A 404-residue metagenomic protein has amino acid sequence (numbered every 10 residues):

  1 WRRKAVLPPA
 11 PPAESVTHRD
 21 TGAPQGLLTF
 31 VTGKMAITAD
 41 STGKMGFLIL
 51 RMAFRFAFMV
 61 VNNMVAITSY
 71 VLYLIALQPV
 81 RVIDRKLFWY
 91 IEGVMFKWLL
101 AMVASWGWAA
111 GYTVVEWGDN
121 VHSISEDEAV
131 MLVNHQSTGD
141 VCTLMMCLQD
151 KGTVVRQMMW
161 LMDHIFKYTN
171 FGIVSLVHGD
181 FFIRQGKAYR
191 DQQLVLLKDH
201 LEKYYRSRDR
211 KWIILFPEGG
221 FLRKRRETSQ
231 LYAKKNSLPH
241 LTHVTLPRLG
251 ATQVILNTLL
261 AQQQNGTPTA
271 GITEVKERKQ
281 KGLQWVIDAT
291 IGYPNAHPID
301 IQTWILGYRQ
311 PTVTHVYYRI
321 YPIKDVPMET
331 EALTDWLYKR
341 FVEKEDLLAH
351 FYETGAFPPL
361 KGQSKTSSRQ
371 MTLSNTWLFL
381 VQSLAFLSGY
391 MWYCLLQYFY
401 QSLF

Functional and structural regions predicted by a protein language model:
H18-D20: Intrinsic-disorder-associated, low-complexity terminal segments enriched in Asp/Asn/His/Tyr and depleted of Lys/Arg
T32-V130, H135, C142-T143: Membrane-anchoring hydrophobic helices of lipid-metabolizing enzymes
A36-S69, K365-F404: Alpha-helical bilayer-embedded segments of polytopic membrane proteins, i.e., transmembrane/intramembrane helices
S105-Q302: Soluble catalytic domains of membrane acyltransferases
E116-G118, V313-K324: Short amphipathic
W336-Q370: Juxtamembrane amphipathic/hinge helix adjacent to a transmembrane helix
